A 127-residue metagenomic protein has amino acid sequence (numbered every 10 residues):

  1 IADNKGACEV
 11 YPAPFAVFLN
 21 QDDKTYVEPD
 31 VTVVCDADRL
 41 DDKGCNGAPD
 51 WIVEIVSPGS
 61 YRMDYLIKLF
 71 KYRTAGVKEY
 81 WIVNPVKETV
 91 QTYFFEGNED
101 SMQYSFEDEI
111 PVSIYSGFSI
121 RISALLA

Functional and structural regions predicted by a protein language model:
I1-K5: Short helix-capping segments at alpha-helix termini
A7-A75, I82-A127: C-terminal interaction segment
